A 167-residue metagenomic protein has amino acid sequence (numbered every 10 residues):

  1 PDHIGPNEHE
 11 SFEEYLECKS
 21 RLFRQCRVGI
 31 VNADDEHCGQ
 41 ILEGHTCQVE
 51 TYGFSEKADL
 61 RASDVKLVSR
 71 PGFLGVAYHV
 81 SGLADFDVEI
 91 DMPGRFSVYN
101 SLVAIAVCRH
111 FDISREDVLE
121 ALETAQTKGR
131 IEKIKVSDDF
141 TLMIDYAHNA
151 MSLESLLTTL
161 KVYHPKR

Functional and structural regions predicted by a protein language model:
P1, D34-H37, S55-A58, G94 (+2 more regions): Glycine-rich beta-alpha junction loops
P1-G44, A150-E154: Flexible active-site lid/hinge loop adjacent to a nucleotide/diphosphate and Mg2+-phosphate binding pocket
P1-N7, G39-D87, K128-R130, I134: Extended acidic/charged loop-beta regions that coordinate divalent cations and stabilize anionic phosphate/carboxylate
Y15, I30, V49, A62 (+2 more regions): Residue-level signal for inorganic ion chemistry
Q25, G44-Y52, L160-H164: P-loop/Walker A phosphate-binding loop and immediately adjacent motor/lid segment at beta-alpha junctions
I30-V31, T51, E120, I144: General beta-strand structural signal in soluble alpha/beta enzymes
Y78-R167: Nucleotide phosphate-binding/pyrophosphate-handling subdomain across enzymes that bind or process nucleotide phosphates
